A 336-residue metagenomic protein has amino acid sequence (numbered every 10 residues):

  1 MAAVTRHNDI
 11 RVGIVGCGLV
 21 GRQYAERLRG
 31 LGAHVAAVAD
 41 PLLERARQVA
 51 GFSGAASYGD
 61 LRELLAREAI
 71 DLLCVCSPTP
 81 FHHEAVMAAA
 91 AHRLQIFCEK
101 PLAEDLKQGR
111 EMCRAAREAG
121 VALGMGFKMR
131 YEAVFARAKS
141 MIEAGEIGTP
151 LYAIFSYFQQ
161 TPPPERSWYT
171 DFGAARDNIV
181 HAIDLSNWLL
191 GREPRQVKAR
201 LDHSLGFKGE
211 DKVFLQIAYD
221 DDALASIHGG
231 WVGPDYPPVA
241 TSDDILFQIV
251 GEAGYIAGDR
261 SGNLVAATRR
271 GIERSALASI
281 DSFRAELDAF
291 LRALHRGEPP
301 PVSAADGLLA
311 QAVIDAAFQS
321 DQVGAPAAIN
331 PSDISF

Functional and structural regions predicted by a protein language model:
M1-H7, L72-V75, D220, R292-F336: C-terminal helix-rich "cap/oligomerization" subdomain common to oxidoreductases
M1-S53: N-terminal Rossmann-like dinucleotide-binding module
Y24, A55-A115: Beta-loop-alpha module in the N-terminal Rossmann-like domain of NAD(P)-dependent dehydrogenases, especially those
Q48-A55, A115-A119: Short, conserved SAM-binding/catalytic segment of Class I S-adenosyl-L-methionine-dependent methyltransferases
G59, F97-C98, L123-M125, I154 (+2 more regions): Hydrophobic residues in well-ordered beta-strands that form the structural core
A122, M129-F207, G324: Predominantly a Rossmann-like dinucleotide-binding segment in NAD(P)-dependent oxidoreductases
I183-S261, R284-G297, I334-F336: Contiguous beta-strand/loop segments that form the cofactor/metal-binding neighborhood of enzyme cores
